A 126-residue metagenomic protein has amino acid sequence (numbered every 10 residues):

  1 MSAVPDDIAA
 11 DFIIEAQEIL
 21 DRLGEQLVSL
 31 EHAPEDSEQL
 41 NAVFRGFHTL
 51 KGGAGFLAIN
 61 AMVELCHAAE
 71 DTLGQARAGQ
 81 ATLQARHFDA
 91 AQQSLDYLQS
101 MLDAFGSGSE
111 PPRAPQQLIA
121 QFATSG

Functional and structural regions predicted by a protein language model:
M1-G126: Non-catalytic helical tethers at domain boundaries
